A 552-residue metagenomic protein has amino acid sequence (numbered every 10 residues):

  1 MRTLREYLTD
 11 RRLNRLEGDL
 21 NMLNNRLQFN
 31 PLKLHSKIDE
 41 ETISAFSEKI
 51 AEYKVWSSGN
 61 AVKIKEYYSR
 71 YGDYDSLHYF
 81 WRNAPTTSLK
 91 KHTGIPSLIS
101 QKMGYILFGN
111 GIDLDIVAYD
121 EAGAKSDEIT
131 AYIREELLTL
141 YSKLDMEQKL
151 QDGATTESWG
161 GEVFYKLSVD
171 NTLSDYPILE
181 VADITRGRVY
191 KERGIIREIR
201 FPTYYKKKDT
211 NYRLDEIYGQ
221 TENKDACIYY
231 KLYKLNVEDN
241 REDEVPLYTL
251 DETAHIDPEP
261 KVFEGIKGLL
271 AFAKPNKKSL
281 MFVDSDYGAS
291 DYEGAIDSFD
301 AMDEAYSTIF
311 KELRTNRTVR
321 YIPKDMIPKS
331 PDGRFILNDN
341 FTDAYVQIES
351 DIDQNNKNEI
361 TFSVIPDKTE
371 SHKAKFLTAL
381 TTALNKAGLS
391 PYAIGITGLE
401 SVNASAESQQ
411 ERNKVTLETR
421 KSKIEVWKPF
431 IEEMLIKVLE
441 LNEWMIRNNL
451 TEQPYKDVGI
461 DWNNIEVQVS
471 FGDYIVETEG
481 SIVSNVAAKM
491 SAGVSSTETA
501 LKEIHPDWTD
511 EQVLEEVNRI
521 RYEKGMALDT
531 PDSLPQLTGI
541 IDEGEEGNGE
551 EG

Functional and structural regions predicted by a protein language model:
M1-R197, E546-G552: Extended, helix-rich architectural segments
S36-I50, L179, M326-T342, E400-V402 (+3 more regions): Charge-rich, acidic-biased intrinsically disordered regions
G123-A131, E349-I482, E516-D529: Surface-exposed loop-to-helix/strand elements on domain peripheries
Q151-G288: Extended, regular secondary-structure scaffolds
A254-E411, Q453: Extended, charged amphipathic alpha-helical segments
Q468-K502: C-terminal structured domain segments
H505-L514: Short, basic interhelical loop/turn and adjoining N-cap of the next helix at nucleic-acid- or acidic-partner-contacting
V513-G552: Extended, compositionally biased alpha-helical segments that mediate assembly or anchoring
